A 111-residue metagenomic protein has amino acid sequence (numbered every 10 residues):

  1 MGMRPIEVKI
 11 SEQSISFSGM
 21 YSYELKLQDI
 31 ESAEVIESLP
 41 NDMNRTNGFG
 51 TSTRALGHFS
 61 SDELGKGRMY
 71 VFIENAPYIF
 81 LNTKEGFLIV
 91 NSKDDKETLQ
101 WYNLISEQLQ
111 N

Functional and structural regions predicted by a protein language model:
M1-I6: Alpha-helical transmembrane spans
V8-I10: Acidic, contiguous internal or C-terminal segments within carbohydrate-active enzymes that form a structured patch used
S18-L25, S32-K84: Non-transmembrane, membrane-adjacent beta-strand/coil modules in membrane-associated proteins and peripheral
Q28, L39, I73-N111: Terminal and domain-flanking low-complexity segments
